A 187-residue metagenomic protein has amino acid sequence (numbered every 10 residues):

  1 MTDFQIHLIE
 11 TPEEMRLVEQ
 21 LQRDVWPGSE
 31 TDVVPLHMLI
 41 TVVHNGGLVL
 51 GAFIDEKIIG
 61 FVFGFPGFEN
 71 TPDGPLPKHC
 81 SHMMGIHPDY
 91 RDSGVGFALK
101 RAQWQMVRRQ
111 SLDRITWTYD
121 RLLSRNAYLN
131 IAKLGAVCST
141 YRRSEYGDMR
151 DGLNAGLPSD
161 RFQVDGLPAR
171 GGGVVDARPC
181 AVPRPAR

Functional and structural regions predicted by a protein language model:
F4-P88, M106, D120, R142: A conserved beta-strand-loop-helix scaffold within acyl/acetyltransferase catalytic domains
T11-D24, G172-R187: A short, well-structured alpha-helix characteristic of acyl/acetyltransferase catalytic modules
D92-V107, N126: Conserved acetyl-CoA-binding loop-helix of GNAT-fold acetyltransferases
V107-D120, N130: Conserved GNAT acetyl-CoA-binding A-motif
T118, Y128, G135-N154: Conserved catalytic-core motifs of GNAT/GCN5-like acyltransferases
S144-A177: C-terminal "cap" of GNAT-fold acetyltransferases
